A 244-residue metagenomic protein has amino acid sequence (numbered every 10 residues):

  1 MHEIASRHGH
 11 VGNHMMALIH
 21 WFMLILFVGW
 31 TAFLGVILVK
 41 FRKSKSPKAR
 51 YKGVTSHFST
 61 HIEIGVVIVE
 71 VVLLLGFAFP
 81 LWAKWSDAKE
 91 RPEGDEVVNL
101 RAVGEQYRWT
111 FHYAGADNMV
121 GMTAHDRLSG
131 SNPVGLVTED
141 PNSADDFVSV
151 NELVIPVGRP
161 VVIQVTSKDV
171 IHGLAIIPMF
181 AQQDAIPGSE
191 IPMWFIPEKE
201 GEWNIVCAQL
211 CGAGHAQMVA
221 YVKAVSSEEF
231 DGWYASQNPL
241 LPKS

Functional and structural regions predicted by a protein language model:
M1-A17, L38-S244: Non-transmembrane, membrane-proximal soluble domains of secreted or membrane proteins
M16-G29: Alpha-helical transmembrane segments
W30-I37: Central hydrophobic cores of alpha-helical transmembrane segments in multi-pass inner-membrane proteins across all
